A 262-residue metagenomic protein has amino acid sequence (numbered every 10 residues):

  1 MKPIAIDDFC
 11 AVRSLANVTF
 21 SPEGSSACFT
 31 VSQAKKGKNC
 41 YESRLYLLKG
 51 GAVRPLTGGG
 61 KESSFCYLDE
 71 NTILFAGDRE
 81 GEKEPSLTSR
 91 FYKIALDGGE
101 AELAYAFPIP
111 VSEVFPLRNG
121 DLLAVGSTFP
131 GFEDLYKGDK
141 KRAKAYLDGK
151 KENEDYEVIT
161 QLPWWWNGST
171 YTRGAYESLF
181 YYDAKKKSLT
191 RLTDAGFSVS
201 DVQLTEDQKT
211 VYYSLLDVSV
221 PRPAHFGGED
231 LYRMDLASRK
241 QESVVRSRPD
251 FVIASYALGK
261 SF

Functional and structural regions predicted by a protein language model:
M1-S14, L47-S63, P85-L87, I94-P110 (+4 more regions): Multi-bladed beta-propeller domains
D7-S43, G174, V202: Beta-strand-rich domains and repeat architectures in extracellular enzymes and scaffolds, especially beta-propellers
V12-A27, G59-A76, P108-L122, E152-Y156 (+5 more regions): Conserved beta-propeller blade repeats
Q33-G37, R79-E84, F129-F132, V218-P221: Short glycine/acidic-enriched loop and turn motifs that connect beta-strands
S43, T128-F180, H225-D230: Predominantly five- to eight-bladed beta-propeller fold
N71-L96: A generic tandem-repeat structural signature
R79, D97, G120, G126-P130: Short, flexible active-site-adjacent loop segments at beta-strand->alpha-helix junctions, enriched in small/polar
